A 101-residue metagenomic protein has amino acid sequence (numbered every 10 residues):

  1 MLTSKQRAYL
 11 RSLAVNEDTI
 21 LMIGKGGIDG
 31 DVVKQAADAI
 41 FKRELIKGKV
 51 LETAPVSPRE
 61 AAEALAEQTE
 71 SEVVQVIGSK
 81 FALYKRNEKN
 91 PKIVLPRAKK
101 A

Functional and structural regions predicted by a protein language model:
M1-A101: Positively charged, polar, low-complexity stretches
